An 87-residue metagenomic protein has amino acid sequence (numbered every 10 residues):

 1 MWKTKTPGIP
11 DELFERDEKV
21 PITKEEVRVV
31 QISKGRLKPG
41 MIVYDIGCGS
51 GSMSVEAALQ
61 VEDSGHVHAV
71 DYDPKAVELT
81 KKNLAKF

Functional and structural regions predicted by a protein language model:
M1-Y44, K75, L79-K82, K86: Class I SAM-dependent transferase core
L37, D63-S64: Short, well-ordered coil loops that connect the C-terminus of an alpha-helix to the N-terminus of a beta-strand
G47: Conserved S-adenosyl-L-methionine
S50-E62: Conserved SAM-binding loop of SAM-dependent methyltransferases across substrates and taxa, primarily the Class I
M53-S54, G65, L79-T80: Charge-rich, low-complexity amphipathic helices in intrinsically disordered tails/linkers adjacent to domains
E62-D63, A85-F87: Short helix-capping segments at alpha-helix termini
H66-D71: Conserved SAM-binding motif I beta-strand of class I
